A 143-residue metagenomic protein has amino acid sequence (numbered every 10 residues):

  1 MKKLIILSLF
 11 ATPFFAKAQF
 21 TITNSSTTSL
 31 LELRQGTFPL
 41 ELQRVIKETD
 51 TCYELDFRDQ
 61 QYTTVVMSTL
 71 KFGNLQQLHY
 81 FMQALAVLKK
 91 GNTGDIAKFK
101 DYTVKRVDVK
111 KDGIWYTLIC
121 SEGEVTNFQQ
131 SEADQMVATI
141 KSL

Functional and structural regions predicted by a protein language model:
M1-I22: Bacterial Sec-dependent N-terminal signal peptides
A16-L143: Positively charged, low-complexity terminal tracts and the immediately adjacent first secondary-structure elements
